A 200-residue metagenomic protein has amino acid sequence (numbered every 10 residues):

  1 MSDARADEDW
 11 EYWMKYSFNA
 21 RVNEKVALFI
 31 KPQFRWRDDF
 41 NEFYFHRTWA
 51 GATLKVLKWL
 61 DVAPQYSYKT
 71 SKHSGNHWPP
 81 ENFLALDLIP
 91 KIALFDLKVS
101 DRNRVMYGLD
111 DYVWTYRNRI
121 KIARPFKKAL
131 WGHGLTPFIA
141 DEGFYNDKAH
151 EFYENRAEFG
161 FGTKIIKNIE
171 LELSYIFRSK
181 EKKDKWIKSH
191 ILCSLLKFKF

Functional and structural regions predicted by a protein language model:
R5-D61: Start-of-domain marker
R5-E8, E24-K25, W59, A93-V99 (+2 more regions): Short loop/turn motifs that connect adjacent beta-strands in outer-membrane beta-barrel proteins
R5-W13, W36-F45, H73-P80, Y107-T115 (+2 more regions): Solvent-exposed loop/turn segments connecting transmembrane beta-strands in outer-membrane beta-barrel proteins
A20, L54, P90-I92, R124-K128 (+2 more regions): Residue-level signature of outer-membrane beta-barrel architecture
L28-I30, V62-P64, L97-N103, L135-I139 (+3 more regions): Transmembrane beta-strands of outer-membrane beta-barrel proteins
P32-D38, Y66-K72, I92-L94, V105-L109 (+3 more regions): Transmembrane beta-strands of outer-membrane beta-barrel pores
A85-L88, K188-F200: Outer-membrane beta-barrel "beta-signal"
P90, K98-G143: Detector for outer-membrane/organellar transmembrane beta-barrel domains, recognizing the amphipathic beta-strand
